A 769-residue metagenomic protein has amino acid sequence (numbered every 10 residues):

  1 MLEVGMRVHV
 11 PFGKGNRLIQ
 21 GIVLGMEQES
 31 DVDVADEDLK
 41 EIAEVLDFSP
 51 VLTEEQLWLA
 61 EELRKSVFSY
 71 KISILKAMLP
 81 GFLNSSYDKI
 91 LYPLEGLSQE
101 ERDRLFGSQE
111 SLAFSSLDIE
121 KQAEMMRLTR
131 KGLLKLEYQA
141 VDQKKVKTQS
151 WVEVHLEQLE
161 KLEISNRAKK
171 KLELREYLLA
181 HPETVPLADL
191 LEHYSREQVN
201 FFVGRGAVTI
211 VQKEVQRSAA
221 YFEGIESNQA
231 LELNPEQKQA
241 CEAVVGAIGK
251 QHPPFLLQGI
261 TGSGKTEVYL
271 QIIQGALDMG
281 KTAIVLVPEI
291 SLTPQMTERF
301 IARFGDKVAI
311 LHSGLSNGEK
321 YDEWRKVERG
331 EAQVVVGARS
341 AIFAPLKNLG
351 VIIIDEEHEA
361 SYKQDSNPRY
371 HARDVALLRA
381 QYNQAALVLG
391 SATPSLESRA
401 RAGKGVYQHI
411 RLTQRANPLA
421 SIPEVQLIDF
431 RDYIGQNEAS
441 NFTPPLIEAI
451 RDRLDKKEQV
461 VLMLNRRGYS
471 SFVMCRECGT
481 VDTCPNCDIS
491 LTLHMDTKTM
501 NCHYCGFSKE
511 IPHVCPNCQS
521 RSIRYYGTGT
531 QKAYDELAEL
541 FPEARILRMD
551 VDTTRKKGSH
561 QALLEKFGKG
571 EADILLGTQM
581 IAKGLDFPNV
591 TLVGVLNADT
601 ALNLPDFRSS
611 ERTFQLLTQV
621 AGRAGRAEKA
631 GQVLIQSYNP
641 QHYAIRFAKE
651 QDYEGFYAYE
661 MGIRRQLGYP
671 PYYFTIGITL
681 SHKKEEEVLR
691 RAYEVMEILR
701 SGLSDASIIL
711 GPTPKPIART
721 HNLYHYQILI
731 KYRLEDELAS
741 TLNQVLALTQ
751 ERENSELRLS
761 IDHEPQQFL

Functional and structural regions predicted by a protein language model:
M1-A338, I342-V375, R379-S391, G403-N417 (+3 more regions): Accessory, non-ATPase domains that flank or precede helicase/AAA+ motor cores in DNA-metabolism machines
N228-N234, K238, K250-L689, A718 (+2 more regions): Inter-lobe coupling/hinge segments of SF2-like helicase ATPases
E686-S701: Extracytoplasmic/periplasmic
E697, S701-H721, L746, L759 (+1 more regions): A carboxyl-terminal module marker
